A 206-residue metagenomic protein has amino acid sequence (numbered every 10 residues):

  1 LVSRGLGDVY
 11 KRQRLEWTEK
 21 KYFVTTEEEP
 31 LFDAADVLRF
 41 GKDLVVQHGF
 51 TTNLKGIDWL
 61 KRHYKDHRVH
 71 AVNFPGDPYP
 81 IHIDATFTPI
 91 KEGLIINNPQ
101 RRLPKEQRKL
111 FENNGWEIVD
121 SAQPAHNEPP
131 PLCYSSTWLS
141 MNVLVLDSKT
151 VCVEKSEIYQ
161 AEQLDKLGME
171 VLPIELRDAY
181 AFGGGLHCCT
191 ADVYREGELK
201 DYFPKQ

Functional and structural regions predicted by a protein language model:
L1-Y10: Single conserved hydrophobic/aromatic residue that forms the stacking wall/gate of nucleotide- or nucleobase-binding
Y10, V151-C152, Y202: Intrinsic low-complexity, glycine/proline- and repeat-rich, mixed-charge intrinsically disordered regions appended
K11-E27, H67-P78, E117-E128, V171-Y180: A generic structural motif
T18-V72: Loop-centered beta-sheet repeat module
K55-S148, S156-E162, L167, V193-E196: Redox- and metal-dependent alpha/beta enzyme cores, enriched for Fe-S-associated oxidoreductases and cofactor-handling
D165-Q206: TerminUS-proximal long segments
